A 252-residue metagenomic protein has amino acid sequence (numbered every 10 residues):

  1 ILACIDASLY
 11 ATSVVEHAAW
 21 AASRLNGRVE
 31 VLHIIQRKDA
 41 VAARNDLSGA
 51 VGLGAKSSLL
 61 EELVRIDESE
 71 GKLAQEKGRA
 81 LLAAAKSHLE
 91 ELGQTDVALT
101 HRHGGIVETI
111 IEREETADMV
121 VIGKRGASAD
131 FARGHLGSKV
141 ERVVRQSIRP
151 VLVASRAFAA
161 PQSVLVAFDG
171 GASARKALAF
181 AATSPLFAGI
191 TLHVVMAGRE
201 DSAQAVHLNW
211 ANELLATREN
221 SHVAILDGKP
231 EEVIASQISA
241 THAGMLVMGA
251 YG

Functional and structural regions predicted by a protein language model:
I1-V64, A159-I225, A243: Small/aliphatic-rich secondary-structure junction motif
Y10, Q36-D39, L47-S48, I66-V120 (+1 more regions): Structural beta-alpha unit
Y10-R24, L99, G105-F158, I238-G252: Gly/Ser-rich helix-loop-strand patches that form or flank binding pockets for ribonucleotide-derived cofactors
S13, A80, G134-H135, A205-V206 (+1 more regions): Residue-level recognition of alpha-helix initiation/capping sites
E16, W20, E76, A83 (+6 more regions): A broad detector of short, well-ordered amphipathic alpha-helices that serve as recognition/interaction surfaces
V41-A42, E108-T109, R133, S163 (+2 more regions): Short Asp/Glu-rich motifs
A50-S57, K72-L81, D118-K124, S147-V151 (+2 more regions): Short low-complexity stretches enriched in small and charged residues
L81, A85, K139, V143 (+1 more regions): A general structural detector for well-ordered alpha-helical segments in enzyme core domains, enriched
